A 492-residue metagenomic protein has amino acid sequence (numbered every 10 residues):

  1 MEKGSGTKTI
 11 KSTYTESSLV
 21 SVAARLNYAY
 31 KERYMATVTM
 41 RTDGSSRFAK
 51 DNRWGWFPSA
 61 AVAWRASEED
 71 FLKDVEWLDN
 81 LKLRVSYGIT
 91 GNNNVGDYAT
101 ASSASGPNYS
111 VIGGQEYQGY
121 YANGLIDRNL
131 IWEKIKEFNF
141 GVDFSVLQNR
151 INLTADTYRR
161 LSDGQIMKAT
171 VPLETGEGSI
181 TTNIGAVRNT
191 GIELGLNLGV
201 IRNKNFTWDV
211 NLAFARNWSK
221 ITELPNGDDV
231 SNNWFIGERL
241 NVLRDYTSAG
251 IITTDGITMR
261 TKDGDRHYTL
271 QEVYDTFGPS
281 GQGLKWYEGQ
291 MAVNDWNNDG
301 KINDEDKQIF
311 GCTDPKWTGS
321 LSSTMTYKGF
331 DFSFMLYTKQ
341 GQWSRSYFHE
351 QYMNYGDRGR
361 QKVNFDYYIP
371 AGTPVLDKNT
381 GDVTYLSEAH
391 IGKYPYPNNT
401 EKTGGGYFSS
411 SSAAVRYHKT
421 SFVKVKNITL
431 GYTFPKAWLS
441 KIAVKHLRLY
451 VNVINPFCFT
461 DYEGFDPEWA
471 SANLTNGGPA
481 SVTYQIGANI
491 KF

Functional and structural regions predicted by a protein language model:
M1-T247, F408, S412-F492: Extracellular/periplasmic, surface-exposed regions of secreted and cell-surface proteins
S45, K339-A443, L447-R448: Extracytoplasmic gating/loop element in the C-terminal half of outer-membrane beta-barrel translocons and assembly
N93-G96, V146, T190, L196 (+9 more regions): Basic, gly/Ser/Thr/Pro-rich low-complexity segments located predominantly at protein N termini
K168-T170, I302, S346, E350-Y352: Conserved active-site-proximal loop/helix segments of enzymes involved in bacterial cell-wall and related
T182, G199-G311, M353-D357, V363-K393: Conserved small-residue
C312-Y347: Glycine-rich, aromatic-lined ligand/substrate-binding cores of catalytic and carbohydrate-binding domains
